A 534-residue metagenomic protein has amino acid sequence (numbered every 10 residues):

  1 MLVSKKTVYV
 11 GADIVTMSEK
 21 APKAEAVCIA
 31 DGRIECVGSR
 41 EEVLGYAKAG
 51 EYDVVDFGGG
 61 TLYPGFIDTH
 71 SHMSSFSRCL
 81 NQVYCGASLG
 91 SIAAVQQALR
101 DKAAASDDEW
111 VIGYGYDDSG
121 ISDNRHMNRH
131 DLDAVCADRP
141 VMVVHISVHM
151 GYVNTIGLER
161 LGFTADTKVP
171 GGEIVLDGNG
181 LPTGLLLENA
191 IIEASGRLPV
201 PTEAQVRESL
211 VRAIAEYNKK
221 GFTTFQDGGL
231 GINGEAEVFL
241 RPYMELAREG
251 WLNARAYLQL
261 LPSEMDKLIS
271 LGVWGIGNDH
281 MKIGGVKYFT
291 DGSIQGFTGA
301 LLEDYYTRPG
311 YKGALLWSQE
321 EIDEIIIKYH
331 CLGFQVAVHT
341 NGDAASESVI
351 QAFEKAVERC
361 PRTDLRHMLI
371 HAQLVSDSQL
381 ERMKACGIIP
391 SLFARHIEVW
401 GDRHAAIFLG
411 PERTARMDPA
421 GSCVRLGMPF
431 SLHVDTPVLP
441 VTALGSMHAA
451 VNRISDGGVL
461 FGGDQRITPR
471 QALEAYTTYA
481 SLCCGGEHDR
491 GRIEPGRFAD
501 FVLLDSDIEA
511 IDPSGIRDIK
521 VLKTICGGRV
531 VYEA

Functional and structural regions predicted by a protein language model:
S4-G11, V15, E19-I269, S293-A345 (+6 more regions): Divalent metal-binding segments
C28, Y288, T524: Short aromatic-centered micro-motifs
T69, C386, A499: An anion/phosphate-binding loop that grips the pyrophosphate of nucleotide cofactors and donors
H72, H280-T298, I388-E398: Non-cysteine beta-strand/loop elements that form the S-adenosyl-L-methionine
A137-D138, G275-M281, R308, E381-H404: Extended low-complexity acidic/polar segments
W251-G284, R366-A372, I407-M428: Phosphate/diphosphate-binding loops
G272-V286, I294-A300, E321, I326-Y329 (+2 more regions): Non-catalytic terminal/interface segments that mediate subunit docking, oligomerization, and allosteric communication
I327-A337, N341-H367, A372, D377 (+5 more regions): His/Asp/Glu-enriched, well-ordered alpha-helical/loop segment that forms or immediately abuts the divalent-metal
